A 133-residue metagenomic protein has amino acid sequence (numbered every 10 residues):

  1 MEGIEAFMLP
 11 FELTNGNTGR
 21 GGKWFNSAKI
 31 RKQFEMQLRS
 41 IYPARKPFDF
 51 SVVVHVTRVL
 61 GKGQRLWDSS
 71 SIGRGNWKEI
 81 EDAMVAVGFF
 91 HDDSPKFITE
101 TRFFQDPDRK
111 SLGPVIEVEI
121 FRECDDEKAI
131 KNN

Functional and structural regions predicted by a protein language model:
M1-N133: Catalytic phosphate/metal-binding cores of nucleic-acid and nucleotide-processing enzymes, i.e., regions that mediate
